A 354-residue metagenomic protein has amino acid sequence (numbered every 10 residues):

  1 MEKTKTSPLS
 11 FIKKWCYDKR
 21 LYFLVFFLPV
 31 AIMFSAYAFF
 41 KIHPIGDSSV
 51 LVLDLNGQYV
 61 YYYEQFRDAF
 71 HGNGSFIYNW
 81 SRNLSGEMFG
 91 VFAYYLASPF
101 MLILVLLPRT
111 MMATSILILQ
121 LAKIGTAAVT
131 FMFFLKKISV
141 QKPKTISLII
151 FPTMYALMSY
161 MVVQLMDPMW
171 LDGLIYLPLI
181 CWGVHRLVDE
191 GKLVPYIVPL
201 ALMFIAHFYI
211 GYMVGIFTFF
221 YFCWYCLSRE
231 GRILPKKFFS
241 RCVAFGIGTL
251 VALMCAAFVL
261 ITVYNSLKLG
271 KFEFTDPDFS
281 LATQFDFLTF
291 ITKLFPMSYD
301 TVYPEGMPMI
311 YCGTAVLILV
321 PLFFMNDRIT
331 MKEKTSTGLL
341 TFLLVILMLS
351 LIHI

Functional and structural regions predicted by a protein language model:
M1-I42, V243-F245, T249: Start-transfer (signal-anchor) and selected internal transmembrane alpha helices of multi-pass inner/ER membrane
L21, P143-L148, G191-Y196, F245 (+1 more regions): Membrane-interfacial loop-to-transmembrane alpha-helix junctions, especially the N-terminal start
F26-Y37, L317-P321, V345-M348: Hydrophobic core of alpha-helical transmembrane segments in multi-pass integral membrane proteins
V30, I124-K137, K144-V188, K192-S228 (+2 more regions): Membrane-embedded helix bundles of polyisoprenyl
A36, L107, K136-S139, G183-D189 (+2 more regions): Structural signal for the C-terminal ends of transmembrane alpha-helices and the immediately following loop
Y37-I138, K142-P178, L202, A206 (+1 more regions): Active-site lumenal/periplasmic loops and adjacent helix-entry segments of GT-C-fold, multi-pass membrane
L53, G57-D68, P99, K237 (+2 more regions): Periplasmic/ER-lumenal interhelical loops and adjacent helix-loop junctions in multi-pass membrane proteins
I352-I354: Conserved small/polar residues in nucleotide/adenosyl-binding loops
